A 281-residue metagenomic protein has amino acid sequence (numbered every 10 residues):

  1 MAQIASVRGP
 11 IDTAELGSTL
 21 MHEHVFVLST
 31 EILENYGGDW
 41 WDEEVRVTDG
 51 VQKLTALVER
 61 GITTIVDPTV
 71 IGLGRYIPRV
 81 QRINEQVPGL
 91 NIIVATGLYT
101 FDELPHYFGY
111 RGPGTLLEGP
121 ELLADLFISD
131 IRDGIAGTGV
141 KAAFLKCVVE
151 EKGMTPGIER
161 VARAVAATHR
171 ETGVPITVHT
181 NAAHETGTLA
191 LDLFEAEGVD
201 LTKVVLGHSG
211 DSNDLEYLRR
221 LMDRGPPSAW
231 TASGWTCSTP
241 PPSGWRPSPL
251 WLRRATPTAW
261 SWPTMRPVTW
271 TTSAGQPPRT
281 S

Functional and structural regions predicted by a protein language model:
G17-L28, E34-N91, G119-K141: Alpha-helical scaffold segments that flank or form the walls of functional sites
H22, I65, H169, S228 (+1 more regions): Divalent metal-coordination and catalytic microenvironments
E23-T48, T96-P120, K141, T264-S281: Active-site gating loops and adjacent loop-to-helix segments of metal-dependent hydrolytic enzymes
H24-F26, V70-I71, A95-F101, E150 (+4 more regions): Active-site beta-loop-alpha junctions enriched in small/polar residues
S29-L33, I77, L104-H106, T186-F194 (+3 more regions): Histidine/acidic-residue-rich catalytic or RNA/ligand-binding cores of hydrolases and nuclease-related proteins
R82, Q86, N91-P175, P227 (+1 more regions): Active-site gating/metal-coordination segments in enzymes
A166, R170-L250, W260: Catalytic pocket-lining loop regions of alpha/beta-barrel enzymes, especially the amidohydrolase/enolase/GH5 lineages
T177, W230-S233, P257-P278: Short acidic/histidine-rich active-site segments
